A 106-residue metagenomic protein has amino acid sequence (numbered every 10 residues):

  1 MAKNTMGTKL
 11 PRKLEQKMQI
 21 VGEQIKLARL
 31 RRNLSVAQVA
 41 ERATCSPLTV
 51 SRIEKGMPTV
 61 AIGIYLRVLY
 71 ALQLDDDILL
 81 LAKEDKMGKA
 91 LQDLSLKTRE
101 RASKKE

Functional and structural regions predicted by a protein language model:
G7-R31, L81: A short, Lys/Arg-rich alpha-helix, primarily the initiator
Q24, S35, A61-I64: Residues that mark the N-terminal boundary/hinge immediately upstream of a DNA-recognition element
R29, A40, L69: The alpha-helix within a helix-turn-helix
N33-S51: Short alpha-helical DNA-recognition segment
M57-L69: Short, basic-rich loop-to-helix N-cap that marks the start of a DNA-contacting helix
L79-E106: Short, charged recognition helix plus adjacent turn of helix-turn-helix-like nucleic-acid-binding domains
